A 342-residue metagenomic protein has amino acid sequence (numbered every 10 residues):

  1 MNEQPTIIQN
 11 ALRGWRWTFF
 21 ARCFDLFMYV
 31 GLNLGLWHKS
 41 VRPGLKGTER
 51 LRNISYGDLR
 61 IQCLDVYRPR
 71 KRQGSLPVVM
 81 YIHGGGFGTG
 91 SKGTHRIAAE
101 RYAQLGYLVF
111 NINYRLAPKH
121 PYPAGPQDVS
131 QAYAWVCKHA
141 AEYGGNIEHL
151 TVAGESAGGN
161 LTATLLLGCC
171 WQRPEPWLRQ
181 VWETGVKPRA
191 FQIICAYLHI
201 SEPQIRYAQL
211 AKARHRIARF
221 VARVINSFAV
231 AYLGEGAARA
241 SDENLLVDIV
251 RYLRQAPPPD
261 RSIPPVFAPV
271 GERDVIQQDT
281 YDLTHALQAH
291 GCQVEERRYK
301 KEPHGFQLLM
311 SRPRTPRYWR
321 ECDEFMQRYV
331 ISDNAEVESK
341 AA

Functional and structural regions predicted by a protein language model:
N2-A342: Alpha/beta-hydrolase superfamily serine-hydrolase fold, recognizing
